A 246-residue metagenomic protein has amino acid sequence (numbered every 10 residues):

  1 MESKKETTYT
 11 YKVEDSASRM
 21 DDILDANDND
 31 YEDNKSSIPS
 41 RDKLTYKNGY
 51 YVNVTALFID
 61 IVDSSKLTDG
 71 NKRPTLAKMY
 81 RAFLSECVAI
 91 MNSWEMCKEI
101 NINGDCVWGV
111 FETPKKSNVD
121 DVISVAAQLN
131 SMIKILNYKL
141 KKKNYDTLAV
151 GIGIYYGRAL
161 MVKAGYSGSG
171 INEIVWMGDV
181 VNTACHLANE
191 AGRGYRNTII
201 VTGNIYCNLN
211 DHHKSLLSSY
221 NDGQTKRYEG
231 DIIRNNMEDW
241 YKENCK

Functional and structural regions predicted by a protein language model:
M1-D42, T183, G192-K246: Intrinsically disordered, glycine/charged-rich C-terminal tails and inter-domain linkers that flank nucleotidyl cyclase
D42-S124: Catalytic NTP-binding/metal-coordinating core of nucleotidyl cyclase/transferase enzymes
W94-N118, Y138-M177: Catalytic core of nucleotidyl cyclases, primarily class III adenylyl/guanylyl cyclases
L129: Serine endopeptidase catalytic core focused on the charge-relay Asp
H186-L187: Alpha-helical oligomerization segments
